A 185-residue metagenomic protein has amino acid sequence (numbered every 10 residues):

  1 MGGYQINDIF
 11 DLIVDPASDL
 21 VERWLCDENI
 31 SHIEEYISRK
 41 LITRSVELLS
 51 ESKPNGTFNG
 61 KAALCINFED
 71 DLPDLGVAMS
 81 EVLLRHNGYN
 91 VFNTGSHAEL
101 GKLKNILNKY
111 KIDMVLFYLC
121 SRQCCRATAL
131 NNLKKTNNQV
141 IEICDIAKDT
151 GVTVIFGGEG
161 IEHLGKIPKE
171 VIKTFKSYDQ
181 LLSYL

Functional and structural regions predicted by a protein language model:
M1-P54: Long amphipathic alpha-helical segments
P54-T57, N87-Y89: Short, functional C-terminal segments
T57-A63: A short, charged/proline- and glycine-enriched loop that marks the coil->beta-strand transition at the N-terminal
L64-F117, S121-L185: Internal alpha/beta domain cores that form substrate/cofactor-binding pockets in large enzymes and binding proteins
